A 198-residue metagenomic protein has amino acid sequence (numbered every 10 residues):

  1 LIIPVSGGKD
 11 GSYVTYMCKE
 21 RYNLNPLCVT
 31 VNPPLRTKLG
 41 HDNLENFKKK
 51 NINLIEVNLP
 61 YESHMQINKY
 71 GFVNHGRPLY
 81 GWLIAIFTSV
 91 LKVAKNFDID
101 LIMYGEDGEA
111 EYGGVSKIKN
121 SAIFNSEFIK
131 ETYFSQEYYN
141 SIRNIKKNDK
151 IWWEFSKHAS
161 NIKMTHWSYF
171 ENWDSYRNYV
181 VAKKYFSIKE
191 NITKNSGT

Functional and structural regions predicted by a protein language model:
L1, M17-T198: Nucleotide-activated chemistry modules centered on ATP-dependent adenylation/adenylyltransferase
I2-D10: Short, glycine-rich nucleotide/cofactor-binding loops
Y13-V14: Hydrophobic positions on the alpha1 helix immediately C-terminal to the Walker A/P-loop
